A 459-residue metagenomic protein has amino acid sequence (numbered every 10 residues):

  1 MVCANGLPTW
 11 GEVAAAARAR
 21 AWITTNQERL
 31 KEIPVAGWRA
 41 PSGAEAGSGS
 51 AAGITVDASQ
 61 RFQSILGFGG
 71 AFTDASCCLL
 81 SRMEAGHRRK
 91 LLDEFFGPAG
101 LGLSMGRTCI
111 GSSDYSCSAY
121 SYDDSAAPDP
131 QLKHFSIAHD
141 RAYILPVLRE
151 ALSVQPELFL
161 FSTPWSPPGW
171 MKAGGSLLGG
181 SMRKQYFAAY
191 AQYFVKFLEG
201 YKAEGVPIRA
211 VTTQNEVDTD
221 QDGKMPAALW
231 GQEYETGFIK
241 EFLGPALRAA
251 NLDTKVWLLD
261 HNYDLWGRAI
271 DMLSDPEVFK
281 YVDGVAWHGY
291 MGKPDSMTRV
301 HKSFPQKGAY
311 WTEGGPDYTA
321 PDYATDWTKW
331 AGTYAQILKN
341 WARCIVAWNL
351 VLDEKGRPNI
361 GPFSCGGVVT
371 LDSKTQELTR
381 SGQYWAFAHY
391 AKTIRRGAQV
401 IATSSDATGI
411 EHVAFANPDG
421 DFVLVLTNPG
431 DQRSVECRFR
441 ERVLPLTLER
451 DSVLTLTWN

Functional and structural regions predicted by a protein language model:
R18, Q27-I208, G231, E241: N-terminal catalytic cores of secreted or lumenal carbohydrate-active enzymes
G70, G102, L160, V211 (+6 more regions): Conserved, mostly hydrophobic/aromatic
A99-G106, Q155-F159, E204-A210, N251-K255 (+5 more regions): Loop/turn elements at helix/coil->beta-strand transitions in domains of secreted/extracellular proteins
Y115-A119, P168-G175, V217-G223, L265-R268 (+1 more regions): Short acidic/His/Gly/Ser-rich catalytic and metal-binding motifs that mark active-site loops of diverse hydrolases
A189-A210, V217-D317: Active-site neighborhood of glycoside hydrolase catalytic domains
G308-A386, I401-S405: Aromatic/acidic polysaccharide-binding cleft in carbohydrate-active enzymes
K355-K392, Q432-R440, L444, R450 (+1 more regions): Aromatic-rich peripheral "rim/lid" segments of glycoside hydrolase catalytic domains that contact and position glycan
K392, T403-R442, T447, D451: Carbohydrate-binding surface patches
